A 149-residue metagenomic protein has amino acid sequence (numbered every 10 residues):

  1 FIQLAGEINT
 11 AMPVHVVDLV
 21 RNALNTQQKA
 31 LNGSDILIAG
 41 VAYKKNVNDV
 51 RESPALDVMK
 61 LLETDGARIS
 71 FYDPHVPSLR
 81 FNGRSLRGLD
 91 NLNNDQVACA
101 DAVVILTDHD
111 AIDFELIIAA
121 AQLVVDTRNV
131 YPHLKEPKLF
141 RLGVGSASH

Functional and structural regions predicted by a protein language model:
F1-H149: Structural/interface elements that position substrates and couple domains in central-metabolism enzymes
